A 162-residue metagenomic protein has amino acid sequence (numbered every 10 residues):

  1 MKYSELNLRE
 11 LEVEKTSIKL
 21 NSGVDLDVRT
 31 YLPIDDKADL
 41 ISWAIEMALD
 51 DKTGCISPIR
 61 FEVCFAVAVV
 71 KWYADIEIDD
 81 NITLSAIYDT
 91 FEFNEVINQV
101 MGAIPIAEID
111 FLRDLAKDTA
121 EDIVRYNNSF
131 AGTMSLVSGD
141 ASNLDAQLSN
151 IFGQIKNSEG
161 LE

Functional and structural regions predicted by a protein language model:
M1-D50: N-terminal "first-domain core" detector
I34-E162: Short, surface-exposed, charged amphipathic helix/loop patches that serve as local interaction elements
